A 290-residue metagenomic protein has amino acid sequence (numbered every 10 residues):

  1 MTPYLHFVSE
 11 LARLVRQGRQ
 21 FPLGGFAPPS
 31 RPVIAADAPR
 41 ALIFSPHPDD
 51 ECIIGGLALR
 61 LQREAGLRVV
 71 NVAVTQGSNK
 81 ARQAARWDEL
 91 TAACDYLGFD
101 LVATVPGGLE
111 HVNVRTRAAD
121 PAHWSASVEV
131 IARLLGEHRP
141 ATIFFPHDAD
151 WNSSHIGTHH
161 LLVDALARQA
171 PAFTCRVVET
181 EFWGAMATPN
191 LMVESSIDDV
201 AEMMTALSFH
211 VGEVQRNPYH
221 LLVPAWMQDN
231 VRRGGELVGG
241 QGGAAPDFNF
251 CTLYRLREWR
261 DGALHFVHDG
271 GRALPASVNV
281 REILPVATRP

Functional and structural regions predicted by a protein language model:
M1-F173, A185-M186, T205-F209, D261 (+1 more regions): Active-site beta-strand->loop->alpha-helix modules in alpha/beta enzyme cores, enriched in Gly/His/Asp(Glu)
A58, G107, H160, E179 (+3 more regions): Flexible domain-boundary/linker segments
W124-S127, R176, A245-F250: Glycine-rich, flexible loop segments associated with nucleotide phosphate handling
P171-R176, F182-W183, V200: Active-site cores that bind ATP or allylic diphosphates and position pyrophosphate for catalysis
G184, P189-P246, C251-T252: A conserved mid-domain beta-alpha-beta active-site/ligand-binding segment of alpha/beta enzyme cores
A245-H268: Acidic, Ser/Thr-rich low-complexity intrinsically disordered segments
